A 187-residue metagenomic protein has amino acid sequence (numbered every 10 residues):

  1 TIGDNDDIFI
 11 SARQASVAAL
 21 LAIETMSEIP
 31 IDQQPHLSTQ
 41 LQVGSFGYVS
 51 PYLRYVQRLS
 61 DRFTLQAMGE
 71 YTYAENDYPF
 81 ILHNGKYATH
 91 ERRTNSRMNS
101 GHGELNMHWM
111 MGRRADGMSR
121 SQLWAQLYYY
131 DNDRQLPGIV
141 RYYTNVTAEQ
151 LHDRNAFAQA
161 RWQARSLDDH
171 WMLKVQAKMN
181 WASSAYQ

Functional and structural regions predicted by a protein language model:
T1, I8-I10, Q14-Q40, P51-R54: N-terminal periplasmic accessory domains that precede and gate Gram-negative outer-membrane beta-barrel machines
I2, T39-V43, L53, A67-Y73 (+2 more regions): Transmembrane beta-barrel strands of outer-membrane/channel proteins
S11-A12, G44, Q150-L151: Short Gly/Pro-enriched turn/cap motifs at secondary-structure boundaries
V17-A19, P35-L37, V49-L53, N99-L105 (+2 more regions): Hydrophobic, lipid-facing positions within transmembrane beta-strands of outer-membrane proteins
A22, S38-Q40, R54, M68 (+3 more regions): Outer-membrane beta-barrel architecture
I31-L37, V49, D61-L65, G117-L123 (+2 more regions): Outer-envelope beta-barrel architecture signal
A74-F80, T89-H102, M110-L173, N180-Q187: Flexible loop and strand-edge segments within Gram-negative outer membrane beta-barrel domains
